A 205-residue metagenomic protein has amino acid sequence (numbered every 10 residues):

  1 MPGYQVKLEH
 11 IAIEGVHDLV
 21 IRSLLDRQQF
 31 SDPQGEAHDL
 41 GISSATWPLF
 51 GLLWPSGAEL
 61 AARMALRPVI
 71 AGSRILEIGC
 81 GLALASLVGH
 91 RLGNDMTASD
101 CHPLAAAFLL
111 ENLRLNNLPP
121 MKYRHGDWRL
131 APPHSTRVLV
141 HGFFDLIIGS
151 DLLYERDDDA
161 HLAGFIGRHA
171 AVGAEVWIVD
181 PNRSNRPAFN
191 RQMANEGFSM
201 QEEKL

Functional and structural regions predicted by a protein language model:
M1-L205: S-adenosylmethionine-dependent methyltransferases
